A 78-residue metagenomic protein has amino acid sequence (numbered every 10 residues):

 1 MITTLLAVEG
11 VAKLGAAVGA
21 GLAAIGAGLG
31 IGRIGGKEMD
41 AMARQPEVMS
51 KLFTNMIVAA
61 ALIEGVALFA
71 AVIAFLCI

Functional and structural regions predicted by a protein language model:
M1-I78: Hydrophobic, small-residue-rich transmembrane alpha-helices and their short perimembrane loops in multi-pass membrane
